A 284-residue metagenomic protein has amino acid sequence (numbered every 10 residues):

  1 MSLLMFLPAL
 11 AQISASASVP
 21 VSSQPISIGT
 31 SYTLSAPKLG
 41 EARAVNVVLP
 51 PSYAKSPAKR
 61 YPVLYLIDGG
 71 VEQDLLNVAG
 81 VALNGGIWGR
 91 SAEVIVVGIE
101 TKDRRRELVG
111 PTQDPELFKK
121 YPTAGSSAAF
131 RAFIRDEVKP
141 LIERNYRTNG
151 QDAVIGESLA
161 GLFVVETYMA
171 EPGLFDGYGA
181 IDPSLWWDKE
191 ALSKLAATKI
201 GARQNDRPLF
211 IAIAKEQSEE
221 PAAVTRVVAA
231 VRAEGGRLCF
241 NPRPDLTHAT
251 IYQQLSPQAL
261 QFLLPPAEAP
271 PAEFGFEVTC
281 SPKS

Functional and structural regions predicted by a protein language model:
M1-A9: Bacterial N-terminal signal peptides
I13-S284: Non-catalytic cap/lid and distal C-terminal segments of serine-dependent acyl enzymes
